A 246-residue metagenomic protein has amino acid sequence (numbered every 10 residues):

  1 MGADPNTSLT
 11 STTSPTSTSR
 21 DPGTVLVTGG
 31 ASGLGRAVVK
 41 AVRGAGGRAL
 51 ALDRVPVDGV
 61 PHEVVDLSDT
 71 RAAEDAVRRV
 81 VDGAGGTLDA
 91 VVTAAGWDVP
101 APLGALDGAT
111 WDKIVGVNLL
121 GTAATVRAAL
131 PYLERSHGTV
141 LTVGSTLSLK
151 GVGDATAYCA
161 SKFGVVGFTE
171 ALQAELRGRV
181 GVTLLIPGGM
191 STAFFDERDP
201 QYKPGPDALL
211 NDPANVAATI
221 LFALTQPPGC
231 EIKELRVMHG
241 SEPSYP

Functional and structural regions predicted by a protein language model:
A31-S32: Conserved glycine-rich cofactor-binding loop
A94-P100: Conserved NAD(P)H cofactor-binding loop of Rossmann-fold oxidoreductase domains
P102-L103, T110-D112: Substrate-binding pocket helix/loop in short-chain dehydrogenase/reductase
G104, V152-T156: Active-site loop immediately N-terminal to the catalytic Tyr-X3-Lys motif of short-chain dehydrogenase/reductase
V126, S161: Active-site helix of classical SDR
S145: Residue(s) in the substrate-gating loop at a strand-loop-helix junction that position the organic substrate next
L184-L185, P204-Y245: C-terminal helical subdomain
